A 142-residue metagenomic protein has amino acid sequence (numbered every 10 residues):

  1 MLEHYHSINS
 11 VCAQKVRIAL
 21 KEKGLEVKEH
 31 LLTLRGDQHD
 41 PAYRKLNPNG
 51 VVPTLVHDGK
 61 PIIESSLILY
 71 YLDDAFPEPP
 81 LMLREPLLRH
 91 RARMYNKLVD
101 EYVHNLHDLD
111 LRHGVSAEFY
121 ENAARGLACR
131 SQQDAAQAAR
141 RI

Functional and structural regions predicted by a protein language model:
M1-S131: GST-like domain detector, emphasizing the conserved glutathione-binding G-site in the N-terminal thioredoxin-like
Q132-A136: Glycine-rich phosphate/pyrophosphate-binding loop and adjacent beta-alpha nucleotide/cofactor-binding cores
A138-I142: A mid-sequence, solvent-exposed acidic-amphipathic segment
